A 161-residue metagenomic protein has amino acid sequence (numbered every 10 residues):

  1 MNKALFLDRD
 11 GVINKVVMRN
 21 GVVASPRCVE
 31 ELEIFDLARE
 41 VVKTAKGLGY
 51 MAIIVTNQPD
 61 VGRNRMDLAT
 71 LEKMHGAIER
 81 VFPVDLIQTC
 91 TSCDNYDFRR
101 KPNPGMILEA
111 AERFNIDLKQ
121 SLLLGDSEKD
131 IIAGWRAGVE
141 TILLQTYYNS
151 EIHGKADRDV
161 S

Functional and structural regions predicted by a protein language model:
M1-I53: Active-site neighborhood of HAD-like aspartate-dependent phosphohydrolases
N2, G49, V84, L118-Q120: A general structural motif
D8, C90-T91, L124, Q145: Conserved residues at the C-terminal ends of beta-strands
P26-E33, M66-K73, K101-P102: Alpha-helix N-cap and loop-to-helix initiation/capping positions
A38-H75, V84-N95, G134: Substrate-recognition element of Asp-dependent hydrolases with the DxDx(T/V) motif
Y50, I116, V139: Short glycine/serine/threonine/alanine-rich loop segments
R99-I131: Conserved Lys-Pro-Asp/Glu-containing loop-to-beta segment of HAD-superfamily phosphomonoesterases, centered on
L123-S161: Acidic, Mg2+-coordinating phosphoryl-transfer loop and its flanking beta/alpha structural elements, shared across
